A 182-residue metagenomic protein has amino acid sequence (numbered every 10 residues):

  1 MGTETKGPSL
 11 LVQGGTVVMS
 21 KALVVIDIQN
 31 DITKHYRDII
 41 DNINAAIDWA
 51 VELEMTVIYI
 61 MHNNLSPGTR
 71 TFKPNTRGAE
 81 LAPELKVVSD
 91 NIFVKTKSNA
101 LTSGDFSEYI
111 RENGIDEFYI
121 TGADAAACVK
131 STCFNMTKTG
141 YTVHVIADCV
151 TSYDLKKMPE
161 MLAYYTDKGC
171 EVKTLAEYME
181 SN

Functional and structural regions predicted by a protein language model:
M1-T3: Targeting/processing segments of secretory and organellar proteins
V12-A22, D41, A45-L53, R70-N182: Active-site-adjacent betaalpha module
V25-I26: Short hydrophobic beta-strand that contains or immediately precedes a catalytic carboxylate
Q29-H35: Short acidic, Gly/Ser-rich segments with clustered Asp/Glu that frequently serve as metal-coordination loops in enzyme
D31, L65, S152: Active-site loop signature of alpha/beta-hydrolase-fold enzymes
Y36, I40: Flexible, glycine- and charge-enriched loops at secondary-structure boundaries
A50-S66: Von Willebrand factor
